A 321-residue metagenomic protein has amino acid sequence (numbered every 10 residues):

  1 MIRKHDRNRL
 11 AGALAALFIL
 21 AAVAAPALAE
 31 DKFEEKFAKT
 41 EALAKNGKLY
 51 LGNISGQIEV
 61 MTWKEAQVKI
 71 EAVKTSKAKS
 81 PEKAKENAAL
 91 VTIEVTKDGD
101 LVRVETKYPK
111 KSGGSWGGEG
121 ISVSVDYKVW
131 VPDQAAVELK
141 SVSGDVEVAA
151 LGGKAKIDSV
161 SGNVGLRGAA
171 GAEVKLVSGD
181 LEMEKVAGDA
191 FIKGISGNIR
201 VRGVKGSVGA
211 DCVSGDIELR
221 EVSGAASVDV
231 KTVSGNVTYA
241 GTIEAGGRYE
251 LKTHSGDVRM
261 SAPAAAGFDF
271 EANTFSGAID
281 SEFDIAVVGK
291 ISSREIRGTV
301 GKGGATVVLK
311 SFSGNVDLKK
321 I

Functional and structural regions predicted by a protein language model:
M1-I321: Intrinsically disordered, low-complexity terminal regions
